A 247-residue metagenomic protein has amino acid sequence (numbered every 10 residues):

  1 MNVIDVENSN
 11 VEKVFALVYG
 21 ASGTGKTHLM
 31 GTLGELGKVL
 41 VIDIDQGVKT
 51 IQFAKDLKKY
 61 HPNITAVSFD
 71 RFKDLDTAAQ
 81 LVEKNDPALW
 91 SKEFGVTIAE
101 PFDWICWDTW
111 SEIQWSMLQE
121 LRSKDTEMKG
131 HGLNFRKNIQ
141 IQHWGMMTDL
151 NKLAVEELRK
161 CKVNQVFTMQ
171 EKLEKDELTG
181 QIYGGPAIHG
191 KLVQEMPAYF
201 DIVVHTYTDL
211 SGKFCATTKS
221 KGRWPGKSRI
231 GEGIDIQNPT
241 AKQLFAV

Functional and structural regions predicted by a protein language model:
N2-W107, S111-S116: Conserved P-loop
N8, M30-T32, V96-T97, E157-L158 (+2 more regions): A general structural signal for short secondary-structure junctions and capping/turn motifs
D43, I64-F69, S91-E93, K129-L133 (+3 more regions): Glycine-rich loops and low-complexity Gly/Arg-rich segments that provide flexible linkers or classic glycine-based
K55-V67, K73, A78, G212-V247: P-loop/Walker A phosphate-binding loop and immediately adjacent motor/lid segment at beta-alpha junctions
V82, D86, A154-L158, F200: Hydrophobic, Leu/Ile/Phe/Ala-enriched alpha-helical segments that form helix-helix packing faces
P101-E195: P-loop NTPase motor core
V163-Q237: Phosphate-binding/switch region of NTP-binding enzymes
